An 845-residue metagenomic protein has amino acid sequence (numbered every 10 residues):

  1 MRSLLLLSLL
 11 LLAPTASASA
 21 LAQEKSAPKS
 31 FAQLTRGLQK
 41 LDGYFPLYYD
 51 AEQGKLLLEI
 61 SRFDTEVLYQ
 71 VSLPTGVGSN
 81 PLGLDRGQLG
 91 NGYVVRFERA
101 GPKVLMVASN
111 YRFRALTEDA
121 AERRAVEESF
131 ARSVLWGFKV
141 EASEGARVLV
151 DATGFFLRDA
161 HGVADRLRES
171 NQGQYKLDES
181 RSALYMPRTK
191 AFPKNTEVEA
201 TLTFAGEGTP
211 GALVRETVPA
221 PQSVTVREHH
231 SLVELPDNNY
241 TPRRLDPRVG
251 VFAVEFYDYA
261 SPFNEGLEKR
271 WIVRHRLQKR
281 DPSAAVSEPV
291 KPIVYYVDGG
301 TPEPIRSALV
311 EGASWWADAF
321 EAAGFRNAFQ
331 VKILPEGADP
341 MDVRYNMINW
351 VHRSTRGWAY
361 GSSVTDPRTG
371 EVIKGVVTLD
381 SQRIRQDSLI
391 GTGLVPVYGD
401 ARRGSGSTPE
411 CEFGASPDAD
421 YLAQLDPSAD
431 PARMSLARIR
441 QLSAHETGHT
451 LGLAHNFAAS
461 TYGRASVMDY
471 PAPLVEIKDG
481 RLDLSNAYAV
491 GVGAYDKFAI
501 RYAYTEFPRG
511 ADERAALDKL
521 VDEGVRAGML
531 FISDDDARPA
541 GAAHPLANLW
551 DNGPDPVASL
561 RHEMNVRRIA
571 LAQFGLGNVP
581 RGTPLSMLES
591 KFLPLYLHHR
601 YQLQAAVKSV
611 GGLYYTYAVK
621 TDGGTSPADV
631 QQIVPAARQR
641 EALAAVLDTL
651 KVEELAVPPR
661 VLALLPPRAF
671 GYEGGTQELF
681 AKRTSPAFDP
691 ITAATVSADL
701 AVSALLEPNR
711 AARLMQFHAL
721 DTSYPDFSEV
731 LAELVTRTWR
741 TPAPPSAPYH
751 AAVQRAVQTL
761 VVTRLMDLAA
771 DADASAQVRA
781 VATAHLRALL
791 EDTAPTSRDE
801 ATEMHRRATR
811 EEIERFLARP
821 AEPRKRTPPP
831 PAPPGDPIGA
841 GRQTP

Functional and structural regions predicted by a protein language model:
M1-L4: Positively charged n-region of N-terminal signal peptides that target proteins for export
L6-T15: Bacterial N-terminal signal peptides
Q23-T301, A319, I333-D430, I439 (+1 more regions): Auxiliary tRNA-acceptor-end handling modules of aminoacyl-tRNA synthetases
T65, G300-A328: Zn2+-dependent metallopeptidase catalytic core
Q88, G299, E303-E311, R433-L442 (+2 more regions): Soluble non-cytosolic domains of exported or imported proteins
S314-F325, R353, G448-H449, L453 (+2 more regions): Sec-exported extracytoplasmic/periplasmic mature domains
I333-H352, A437-V492: The catalytic-center signature of Zn2+-dependent metalloproteases
A429-D430, S460-P845: Conserved catalytic/binding loops enriched for acidic/polar residues
